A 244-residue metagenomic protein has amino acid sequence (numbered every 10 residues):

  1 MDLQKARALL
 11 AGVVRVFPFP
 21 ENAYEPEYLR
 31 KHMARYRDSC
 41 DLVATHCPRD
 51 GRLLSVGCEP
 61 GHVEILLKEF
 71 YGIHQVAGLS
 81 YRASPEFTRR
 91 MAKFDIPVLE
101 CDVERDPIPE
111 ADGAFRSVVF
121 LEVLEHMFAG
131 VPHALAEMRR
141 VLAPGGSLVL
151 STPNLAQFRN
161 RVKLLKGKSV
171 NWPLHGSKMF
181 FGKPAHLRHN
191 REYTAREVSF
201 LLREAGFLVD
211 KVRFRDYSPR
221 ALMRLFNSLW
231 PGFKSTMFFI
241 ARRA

Functional and structural regions predicted by a protein language model:
D2-D38, H62-L66, Y81-D95, E100 (+4 more regions): S-adenosyl-L-methionine-dependent methyltransferase catalytic module, highlighting the catalytic core
H32-D50: Conserved alpha-helix/loop element of class I SAM-dependent methyltransferases that forms part of the SAM/SAH-binding
D50, F115-R116: Local beta-strand N-terminus motif with an aromatic residue
S55: Class I SAM-dependent methyltransferase core
E59: Conserved glycine-rich SAM-binding loop
Q75-S80: Conserved SAM-binding motif I beta-strand of class I
D106-D112: Short conserved loop adjoining the S-adenosyl-L-methionine
S117-V123: A short beta-strand submotif of the Rossmann-like class I SAM-dependent methyltransferase core that lines
